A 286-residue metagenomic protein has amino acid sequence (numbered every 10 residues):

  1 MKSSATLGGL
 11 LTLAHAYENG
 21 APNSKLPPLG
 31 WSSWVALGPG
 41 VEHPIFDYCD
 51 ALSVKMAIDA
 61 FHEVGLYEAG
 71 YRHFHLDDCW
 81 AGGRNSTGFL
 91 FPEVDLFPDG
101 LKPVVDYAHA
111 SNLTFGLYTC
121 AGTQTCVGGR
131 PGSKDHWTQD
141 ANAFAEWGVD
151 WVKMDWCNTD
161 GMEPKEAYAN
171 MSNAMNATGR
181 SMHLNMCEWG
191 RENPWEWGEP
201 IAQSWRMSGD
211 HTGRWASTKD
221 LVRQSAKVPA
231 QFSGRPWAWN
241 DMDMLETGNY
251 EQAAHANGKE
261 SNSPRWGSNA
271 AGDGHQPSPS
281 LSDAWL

Functional and structural regions predicted by a protein language model:
M1-A16: Fungal secretory targeting signals
A21-L26, L66-A69, A108-A110, A145-E146 (+2 more regions): Extracellular/periplasmic catalytic domains that process cell-envelope and extracellular macromolecules
N23, P27-S33, G70-D77, T114-T119 (+6 more regions): Structural recognition of the beta-strand scaffold that forms the well-ordered cores of secreted hydrolase catalytic
K25, A51-K55, D95-P98, K102 (+5 more regions): Conserved structured core elements
W31, A36-I45, V54-G161: Aromatic-lined carbohydrate-binding/catalytic grooves of carbohydrate-active enzymes
G88-P92, G132, A167-M171, G198-W205: Short secondary-structure boundary/capping segments
H136-Q139, H183-L286: Glycan-recognition surfaces
W151, W156-G190: Extracytoplasmic, non-cytosolic globular domains
